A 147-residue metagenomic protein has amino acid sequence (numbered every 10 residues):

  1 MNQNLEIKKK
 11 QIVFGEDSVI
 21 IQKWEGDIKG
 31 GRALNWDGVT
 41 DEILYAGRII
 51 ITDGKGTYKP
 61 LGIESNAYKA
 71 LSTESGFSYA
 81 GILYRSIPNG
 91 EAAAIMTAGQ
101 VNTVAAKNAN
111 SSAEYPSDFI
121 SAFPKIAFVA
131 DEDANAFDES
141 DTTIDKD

Functional and structural regions predicted by a protein language model:
M1-D147: Surface-exposed, low-hydrophobicity beta-strand/loop segments enriched in small/polar/acidic residues
